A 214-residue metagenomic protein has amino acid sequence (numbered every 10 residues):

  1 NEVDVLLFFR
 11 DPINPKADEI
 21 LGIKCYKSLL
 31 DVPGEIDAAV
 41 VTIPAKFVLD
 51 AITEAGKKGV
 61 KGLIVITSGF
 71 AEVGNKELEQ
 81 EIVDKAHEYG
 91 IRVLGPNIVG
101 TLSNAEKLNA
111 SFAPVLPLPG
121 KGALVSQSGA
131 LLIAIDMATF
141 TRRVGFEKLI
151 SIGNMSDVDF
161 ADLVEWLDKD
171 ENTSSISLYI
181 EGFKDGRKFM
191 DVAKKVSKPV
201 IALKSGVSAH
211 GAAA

Functional and structural regions predicted by a protein language model:
N1-A214: Catalytic-core regions of core metabolic enzymes, especially those transforming organic acids/acyl-group intermediates
